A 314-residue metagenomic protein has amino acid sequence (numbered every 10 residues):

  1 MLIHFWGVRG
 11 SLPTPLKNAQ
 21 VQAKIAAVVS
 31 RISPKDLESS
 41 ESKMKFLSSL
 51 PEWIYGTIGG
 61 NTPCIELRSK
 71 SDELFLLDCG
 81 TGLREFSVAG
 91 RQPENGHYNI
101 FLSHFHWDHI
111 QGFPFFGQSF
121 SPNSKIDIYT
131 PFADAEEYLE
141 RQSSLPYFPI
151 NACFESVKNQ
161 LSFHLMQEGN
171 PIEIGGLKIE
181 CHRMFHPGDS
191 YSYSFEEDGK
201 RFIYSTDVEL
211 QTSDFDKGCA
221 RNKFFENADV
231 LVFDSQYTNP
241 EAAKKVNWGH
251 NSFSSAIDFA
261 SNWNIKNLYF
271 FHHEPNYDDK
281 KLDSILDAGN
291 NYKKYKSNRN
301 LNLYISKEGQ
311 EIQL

Functional and structural regions predicted by a protein language model:
M1-I203, T212-D214, N222-K223, D279-L314: Binuclear metal-dependent hydrolase catalytic cores
L77, S103, Y204-T206, F233-S235 (+1 more regions): Active-site flanking residues adjacent to catalytic metal/cofactor-binding acidic residues
T212-Y304: Cap/insert and terminal regions of metallo-dependent hydrolase folds
